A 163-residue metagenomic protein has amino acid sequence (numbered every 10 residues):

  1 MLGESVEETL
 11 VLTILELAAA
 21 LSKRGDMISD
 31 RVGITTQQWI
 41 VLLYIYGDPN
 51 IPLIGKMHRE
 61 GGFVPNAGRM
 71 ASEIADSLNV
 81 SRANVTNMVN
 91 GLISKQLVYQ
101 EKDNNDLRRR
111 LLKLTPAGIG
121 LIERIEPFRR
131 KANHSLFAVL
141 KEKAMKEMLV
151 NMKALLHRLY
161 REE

Functional and structural regions predicted by a protein language model:
M1-L2, H58-N66, K143-E163: C-terminal regulatory/oligomerization modules of transcriptional regulators
M1-V32, T36, L43-Y44, K95-L97: N-terminal leader segment of winged-helix/HTH proteins
L10-S29, I122-L140, M148-L159: Hydrophobic alpha-helical core bundles mediating ligand binding, dimerization, or RNAP-core interactions
R24-S81: N-terminal helix-turn-helix DNA-binding core of bacterial DNA-binding proteins
K56-L111, I119: Canonical helix-turn-helix DNA-binding module
N90-L149: Charged, amphipathic alpha-helical coiled-coil/dimerization segments
